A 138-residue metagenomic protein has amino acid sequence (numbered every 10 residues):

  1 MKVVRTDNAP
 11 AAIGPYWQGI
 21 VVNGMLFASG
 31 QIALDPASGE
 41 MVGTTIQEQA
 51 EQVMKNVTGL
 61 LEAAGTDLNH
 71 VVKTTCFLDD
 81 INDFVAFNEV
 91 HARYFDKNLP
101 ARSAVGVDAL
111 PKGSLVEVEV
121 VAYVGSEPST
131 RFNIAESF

Functional and structural regions predicted by a protein language model:
M1-F138: Short, polar/acidic, helix-capping and beta-turn segments at strand->helix junctions that line the mouths
